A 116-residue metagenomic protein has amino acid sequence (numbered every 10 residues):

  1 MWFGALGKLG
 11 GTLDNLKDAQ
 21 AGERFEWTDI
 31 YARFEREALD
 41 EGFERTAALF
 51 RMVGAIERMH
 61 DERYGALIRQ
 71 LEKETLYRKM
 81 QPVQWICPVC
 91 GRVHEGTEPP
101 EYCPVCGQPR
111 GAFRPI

Functional and structural regions predicted by a protein language model:
M1-I116: Non-heme di-metal
